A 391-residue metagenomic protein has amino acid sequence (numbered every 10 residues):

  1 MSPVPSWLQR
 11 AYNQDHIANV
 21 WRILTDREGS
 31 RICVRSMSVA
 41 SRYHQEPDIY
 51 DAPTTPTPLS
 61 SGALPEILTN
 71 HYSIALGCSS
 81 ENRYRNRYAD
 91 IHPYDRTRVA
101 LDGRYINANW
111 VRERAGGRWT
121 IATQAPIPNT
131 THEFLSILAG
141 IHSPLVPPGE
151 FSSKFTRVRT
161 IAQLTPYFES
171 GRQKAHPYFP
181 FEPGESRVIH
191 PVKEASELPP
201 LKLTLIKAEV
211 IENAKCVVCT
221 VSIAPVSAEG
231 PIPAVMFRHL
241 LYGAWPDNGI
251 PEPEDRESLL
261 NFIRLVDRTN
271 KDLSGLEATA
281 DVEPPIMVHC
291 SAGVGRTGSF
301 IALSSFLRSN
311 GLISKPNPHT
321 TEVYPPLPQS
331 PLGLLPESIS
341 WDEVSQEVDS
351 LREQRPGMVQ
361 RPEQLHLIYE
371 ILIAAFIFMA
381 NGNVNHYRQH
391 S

Functional and structural regions predicted by a protein language model:
M1-S391: Cys-based phosphatases of the PTP/DUSP/CDC25 superfamily and their flanking regulatory architecture
